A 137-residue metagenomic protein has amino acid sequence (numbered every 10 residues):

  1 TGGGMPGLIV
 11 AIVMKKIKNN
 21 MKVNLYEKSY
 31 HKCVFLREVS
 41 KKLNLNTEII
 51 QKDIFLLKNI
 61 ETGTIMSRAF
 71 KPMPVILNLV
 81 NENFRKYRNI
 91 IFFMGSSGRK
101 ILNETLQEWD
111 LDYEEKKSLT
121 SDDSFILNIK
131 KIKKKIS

Functional and structural regions predicted by a protein language model:
T1-T62: Conserved SAM/SAH cofactor-binding pocket of Class I
K22, N46-E48, N89, D110-E114: Conserved beta-strand segments of alpha/beta enzyme cores
E27-H31, A69, G95: Short beta->alpha hinge that forms the Motif I/post-I loop of the SAM-binding pocket
T62-A69: Short SAM/SAH-binding signature in class I
M73-P74: Short glycine-rich, flexible loops that bind phosphorylated cofactors or substrates
L77-I90: A short glycine-rich, Lys/Arg-flanked "PGG" loop and its adjoining helix->strand segment in the class I
Y87-K100: Conserved beta-strand signature within the Rossmann-like core of class I S-adenosyl-L-methionine
S97-S137: Active-site capping/gating segments
